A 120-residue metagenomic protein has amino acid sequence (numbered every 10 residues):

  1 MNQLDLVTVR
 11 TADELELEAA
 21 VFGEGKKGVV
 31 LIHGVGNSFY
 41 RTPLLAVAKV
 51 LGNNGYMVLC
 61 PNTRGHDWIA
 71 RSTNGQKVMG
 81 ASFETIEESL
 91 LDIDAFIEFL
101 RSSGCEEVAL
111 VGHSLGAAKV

Functional and structural regions predicted by a protein language model:
M1-G23: N-terminal cap/lid segment of alpha/beta-hydrolase-fold proteins
V9-R10, Y40, S89-L91: Lipid deacylating catalytic domains
E24-G75: Short, surface-exposed "cap/lid" segments of acyl-processing enzymes
V78-A81, V120: Short, flexible, glycine-rich and Lys/Arg-enriched loop motifs at helix boundaries that contact anionic partners
G80-S103: Alpha/beta-hydrolase active-site loop
E106: Short acidic/polar active-site loop segments enriched in Thr and Asp
G112-G116, V120: Gly/Ala-rich beta-loop-alpha elbow adjacent to hydrolase catalytic centers
